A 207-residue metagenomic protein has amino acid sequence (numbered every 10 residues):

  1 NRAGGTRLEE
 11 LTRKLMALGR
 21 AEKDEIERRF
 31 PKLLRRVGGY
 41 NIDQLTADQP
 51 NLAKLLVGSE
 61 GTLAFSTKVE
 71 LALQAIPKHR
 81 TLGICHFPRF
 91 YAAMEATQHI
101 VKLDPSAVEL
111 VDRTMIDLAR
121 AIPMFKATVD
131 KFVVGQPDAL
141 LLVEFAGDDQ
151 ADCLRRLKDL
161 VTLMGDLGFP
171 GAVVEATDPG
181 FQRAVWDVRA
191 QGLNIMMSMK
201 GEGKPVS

Functional and structural regions predicted by a protein language model:
N1-S207: Noncatalytic alpha-helical scaffold of FAD-dependent oxidoreductases
